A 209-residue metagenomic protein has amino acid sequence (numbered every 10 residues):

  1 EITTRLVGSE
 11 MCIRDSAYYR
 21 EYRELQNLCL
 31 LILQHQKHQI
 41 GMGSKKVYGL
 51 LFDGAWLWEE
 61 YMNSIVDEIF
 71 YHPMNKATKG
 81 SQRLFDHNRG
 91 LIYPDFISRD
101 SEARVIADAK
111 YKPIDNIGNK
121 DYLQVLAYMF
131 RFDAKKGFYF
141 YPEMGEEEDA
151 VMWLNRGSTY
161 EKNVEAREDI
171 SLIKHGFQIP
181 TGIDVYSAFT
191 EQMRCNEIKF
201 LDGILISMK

Functional and structural regions predicted by a protein language model:
E1-G8, C12-I13: Single conserved hydrophobic/aromatic residue that forms the stacking wall/gate of nucleotide- or nucleobase-binding
E10, R14-D67: Solvent-exposed, charged helical/coil patches that constitute nucleic-acid or partner-interaction surfaces
M42-K209: Catalytic core segments in nucleotide and nucleic-acid processing enzymes
